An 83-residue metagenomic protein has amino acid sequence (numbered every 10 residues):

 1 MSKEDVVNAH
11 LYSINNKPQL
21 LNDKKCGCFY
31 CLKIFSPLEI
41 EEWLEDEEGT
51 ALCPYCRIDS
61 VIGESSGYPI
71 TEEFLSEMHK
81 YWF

Functional and structural regions predicted by a protein language model:
M1-K24, S66-F83: Short, intrinsically disordered terminal segments enriched in charged and Pro/Gly residues
N16-P18, I40-W43: Short linear motifs in intrinsically disordered
L21-C26, D46-G49: Short metal-coordination and nucleic-acid-contact micro-motifs, chiefly zinc-binding Cys/His arrays
C28-C31, C53-C56: Short cysteine-rich clusters marking metal-coordination/redox-active sites
F29-P37, E45-D46: RING/U-box catalytic core of ubiquitin/SUMO E3 ligases
P37-L38, I62-G63: Short, non-ligating residues that shape and space the ligands of small metal-coordination modules and catalytic
E41-A51, Y68-P69: Short linker/helix segments within small regulatory modules
E45, R57-I58: Short amphipathic alpha-helical surface patches that mediate protein-protein
